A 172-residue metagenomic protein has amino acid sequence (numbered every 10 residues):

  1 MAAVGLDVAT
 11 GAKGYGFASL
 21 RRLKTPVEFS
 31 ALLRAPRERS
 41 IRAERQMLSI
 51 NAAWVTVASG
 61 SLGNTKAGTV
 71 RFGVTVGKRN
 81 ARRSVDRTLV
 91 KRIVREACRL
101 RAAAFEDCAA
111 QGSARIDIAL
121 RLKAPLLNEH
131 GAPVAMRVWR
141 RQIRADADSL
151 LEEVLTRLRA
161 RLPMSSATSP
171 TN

Functional and structural regions predicted by a protein language model:
M1-N172: Positively charged, solvent-exposed patches that mediate nucleic-acid binding
